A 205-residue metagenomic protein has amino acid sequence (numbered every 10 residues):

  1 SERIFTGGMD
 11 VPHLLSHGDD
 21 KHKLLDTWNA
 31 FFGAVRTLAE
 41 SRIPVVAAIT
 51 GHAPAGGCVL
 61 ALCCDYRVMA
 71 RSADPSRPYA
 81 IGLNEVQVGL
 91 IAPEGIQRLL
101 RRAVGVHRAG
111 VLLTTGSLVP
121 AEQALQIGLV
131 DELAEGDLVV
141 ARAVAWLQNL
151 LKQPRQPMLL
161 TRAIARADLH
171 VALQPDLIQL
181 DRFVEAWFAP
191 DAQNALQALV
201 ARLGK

Functional and structural regions predicted by a protein language model:
S1-A34: Glycine- (often His-adjacent) and acidic-residue-rich active-site loop that binds/positions the CoA thioester
E2-G7, A53-A55, M69, A165: Short, active-site-adjacent cap segments at secondary-structure transitions
W28, A48-P54, R71, L113-S117: Glycine-rich beta-to-alpha transition loops that act as phosphate-gripper elements at the mouths of alpha/beta enzyme
A30-V45: A structural motif corresponding to the C-terminal end of an alpha-helix and its immediate exit/capping segment
A34, P54-L112, R142-W146: CoA-thioester-processing core
Y66, V111, T115-S117, Q123 (+2 more regions): Well-ordered beta-strand positions
V68-Y79, V130-L177, R202-K205: C-terminal long alpha-helix characteristic of the crotonase
